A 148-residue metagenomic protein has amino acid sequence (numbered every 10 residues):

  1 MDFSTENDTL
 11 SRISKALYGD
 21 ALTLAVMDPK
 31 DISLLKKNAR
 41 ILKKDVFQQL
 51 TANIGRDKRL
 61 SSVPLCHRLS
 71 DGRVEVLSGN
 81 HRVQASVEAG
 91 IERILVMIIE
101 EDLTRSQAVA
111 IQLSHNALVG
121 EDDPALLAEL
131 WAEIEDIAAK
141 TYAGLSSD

Functional and structural regions predicted by a protein language model:
M1-I99, V109-D148: Short, charged/polar connector segments at secondary-structure boundaries
E101-T104: Conserved nucleotide-binding/hydrolysis micro-motifs of P-loop NTPases
